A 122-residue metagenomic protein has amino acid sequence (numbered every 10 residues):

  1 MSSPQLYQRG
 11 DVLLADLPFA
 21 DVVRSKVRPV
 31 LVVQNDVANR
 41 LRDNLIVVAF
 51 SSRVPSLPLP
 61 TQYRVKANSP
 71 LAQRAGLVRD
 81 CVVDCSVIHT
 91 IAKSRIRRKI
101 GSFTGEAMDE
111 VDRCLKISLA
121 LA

Functional and structural regions predicted by a protein language model:
M1-A122: Conserved functional hotspots at enzyme active or ligand-binding sites that engage polyanionic ligands
